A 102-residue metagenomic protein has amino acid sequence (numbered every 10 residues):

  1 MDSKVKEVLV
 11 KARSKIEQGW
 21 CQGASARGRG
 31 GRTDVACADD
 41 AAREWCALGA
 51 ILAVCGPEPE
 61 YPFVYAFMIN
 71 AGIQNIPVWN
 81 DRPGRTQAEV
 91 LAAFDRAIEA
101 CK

Functional and structural regions predicted by a protein language model:
M1-K102: Domain-length accessory/inserted modules outside core catalytic folds
